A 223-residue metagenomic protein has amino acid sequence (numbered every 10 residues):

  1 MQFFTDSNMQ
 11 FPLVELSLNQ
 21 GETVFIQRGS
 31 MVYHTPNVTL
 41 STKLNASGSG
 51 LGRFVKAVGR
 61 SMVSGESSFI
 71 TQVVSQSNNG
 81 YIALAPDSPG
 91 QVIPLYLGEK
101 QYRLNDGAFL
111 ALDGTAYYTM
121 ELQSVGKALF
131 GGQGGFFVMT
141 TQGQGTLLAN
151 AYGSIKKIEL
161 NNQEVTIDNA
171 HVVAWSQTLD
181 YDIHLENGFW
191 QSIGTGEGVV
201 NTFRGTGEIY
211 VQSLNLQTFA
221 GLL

Functional and structural regions predicted by a protein language model:
M1-L223: Phosphate/adenylate-binding glycine loop and adjacent helical scaffold
